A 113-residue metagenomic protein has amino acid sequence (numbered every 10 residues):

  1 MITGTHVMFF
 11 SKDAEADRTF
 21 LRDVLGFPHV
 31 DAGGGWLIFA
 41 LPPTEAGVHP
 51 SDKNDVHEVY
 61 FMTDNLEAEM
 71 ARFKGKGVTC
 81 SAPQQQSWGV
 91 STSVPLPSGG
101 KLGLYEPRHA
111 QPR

Functional and structural regions predicted by a protein language model:
M1-R18, E45, H57-V59, R108-R113: N-terminal beta-strand motif that seeds the catalytic metal site of vicinal oxygen chelate
G4-K12, I38-A40, S51-K76, V90-P97: Vicinal oxygen chelate
D17-R22, F73, G99: Conserved active-site tyrosine of GNAT-family acetyltransferases
L25-A32, V78-P83: Short secondary-structure junctions
F27-H57, P95, K101-R108: Conserved short beta-strand elements that form part of the metal-binding/catalytic scaffold of enzyme active sites
K74-R113: Vicinal oxygen chelate
